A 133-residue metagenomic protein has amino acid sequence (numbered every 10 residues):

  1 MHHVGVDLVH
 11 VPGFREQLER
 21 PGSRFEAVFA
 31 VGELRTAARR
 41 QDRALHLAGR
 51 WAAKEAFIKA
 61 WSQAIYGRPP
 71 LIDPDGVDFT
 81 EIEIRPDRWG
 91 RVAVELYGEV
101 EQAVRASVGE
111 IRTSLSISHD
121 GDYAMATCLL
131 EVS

Functional and structural regions predicted by a protein language model:
M1-S133: Core catalytic alpha/beta fold that binds nucleotide/phospho-ligands
